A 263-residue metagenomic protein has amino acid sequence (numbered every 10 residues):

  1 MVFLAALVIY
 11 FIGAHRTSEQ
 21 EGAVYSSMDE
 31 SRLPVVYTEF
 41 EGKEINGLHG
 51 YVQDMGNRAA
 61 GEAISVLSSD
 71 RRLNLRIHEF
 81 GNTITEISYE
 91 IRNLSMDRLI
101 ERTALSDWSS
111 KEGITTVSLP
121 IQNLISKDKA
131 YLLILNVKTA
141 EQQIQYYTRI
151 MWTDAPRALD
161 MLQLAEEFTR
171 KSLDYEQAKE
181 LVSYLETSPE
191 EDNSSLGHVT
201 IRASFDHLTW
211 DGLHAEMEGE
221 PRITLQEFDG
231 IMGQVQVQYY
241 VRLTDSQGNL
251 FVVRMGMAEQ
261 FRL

Functional and structural regions predicted by a protein language model:
M1-F3, L73-N82, I87-S95: Alpha-helical/coil-rich non-catalytic "connector" segments in signaling and regulatory proteins
M1-I12: Hydrophobic membrane-insertion alpha-helices, especially the h-region of bacterial N-terminal signal peptides
A14-P34: Ser/Thr/Pro/Gly-rich low-complexity linker/stalk segments immediately outside membranes or between
E30-S31, F40-E44, L48, A59-L67 (+4 more regions): Core segments of small alpha/beta cavity-forming domains
A60-R72, E86-N93, I100-R102, S118-Y131 (+1 more regions): Surface-exposed, charged secondary-structure patches
N93-D97, T139-E141: Solvent-exposed strand-loop boundary residues in beta-sheet-rich modules
W108-P120: Aromatic sugar-binding surface patches on proteins that engage polysaccharides or sugar-phosphate polymers
L250-L263: A short, surface-exposed beta-strand/turn
